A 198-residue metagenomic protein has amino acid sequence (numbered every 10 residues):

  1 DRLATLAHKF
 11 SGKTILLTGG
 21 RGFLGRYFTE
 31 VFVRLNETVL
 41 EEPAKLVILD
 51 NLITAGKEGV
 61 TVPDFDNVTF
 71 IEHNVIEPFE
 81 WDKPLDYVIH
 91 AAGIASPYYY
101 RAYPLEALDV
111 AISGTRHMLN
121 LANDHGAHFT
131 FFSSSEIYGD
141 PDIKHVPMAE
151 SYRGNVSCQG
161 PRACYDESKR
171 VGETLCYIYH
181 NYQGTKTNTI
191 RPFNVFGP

Functional and structural regions predicted by a protein language model:
D1-V195: N-terminal Rossmann-like NAD(P)+-binding domain of SDR-like oxidoreductases, especially those catalyzing
P198: Short, conserved catalytic or interaction motifs in soluble domains
